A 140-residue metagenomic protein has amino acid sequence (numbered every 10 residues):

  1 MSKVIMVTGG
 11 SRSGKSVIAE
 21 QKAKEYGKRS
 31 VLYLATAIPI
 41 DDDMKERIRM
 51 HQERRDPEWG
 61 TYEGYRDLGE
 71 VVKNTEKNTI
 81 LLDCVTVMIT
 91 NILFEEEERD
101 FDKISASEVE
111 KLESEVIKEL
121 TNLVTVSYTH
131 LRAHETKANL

Functional and structural regions predicted by a protein language model:
M1-G10, A106-K111: Acidic/glycine-enriched edge-of-secondary-structure segments
K3-V7, V31, N78-V87, L131: Generic beta-sheet signal
I5-M6, G10-E70: Conserved P-loop
R54-P57, F101-K111: Short, basic, glycine/proline-bearing loop/turn elements
C84-A106: Conserved P-loop NTPase nucleotide-binding/switch module
S107-S127: Substrate-engagement module of ASCE P-loop NTPases
T129-T136: Conserved small/polar residues in nucleotide/adenosyl-binding loops
